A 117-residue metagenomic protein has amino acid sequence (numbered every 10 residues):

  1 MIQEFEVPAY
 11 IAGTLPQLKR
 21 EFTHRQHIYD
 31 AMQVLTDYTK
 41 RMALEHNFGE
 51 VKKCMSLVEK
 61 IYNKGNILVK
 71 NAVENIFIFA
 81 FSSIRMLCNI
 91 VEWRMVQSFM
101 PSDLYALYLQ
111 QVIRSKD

Functional and structural regions predicted by a protein language model:
M1-Y29: Long, low-complexity, highly charged intrinsically disordered regions
E4, R25-Y29, L44, F48 (+1 more regions): Amphipathic, non-membrane alpha-helical segments in soluble helical-bundle scaffolds
L18-T23, I61-N63, L107-Q111: Helix-loop junctions that connect tandem helical modules in alpha-solenoid scaffolds
H27-D37: HEAT-repeat alpha-solenoid elements in large eukaryotic scaffold proteins
E45-F99: Amphipathic protein-protein interaction modules
C88-D117: Eukaryotic acidic, Ser/Thr-rich intrinsically disordered low-complexity regions
